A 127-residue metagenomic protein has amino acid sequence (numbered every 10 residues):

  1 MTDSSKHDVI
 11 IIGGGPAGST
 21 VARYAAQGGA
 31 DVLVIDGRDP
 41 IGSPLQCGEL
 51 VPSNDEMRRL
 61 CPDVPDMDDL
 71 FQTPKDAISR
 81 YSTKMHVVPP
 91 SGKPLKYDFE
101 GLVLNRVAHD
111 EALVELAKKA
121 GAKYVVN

Functional and structural regions predicted by a protein language model:
M1: Iron-sulfur (Fe-S) cluster-binding modules
S4-V34: N-terminal Rossmann-like FAD-binding beta1-loop-alpha1 element of flavoenzymes
D8-V9, P16, G42, F99-G101: Short, contiguous strand/loop micro-motifs
I12, G37, V126-N127: A secondary-structure boundary/capping signal
Y24, R38-M85: N-terminal FAD cofactor-binding segment of flavoenzymes
R80-N127: Conserved N-terminal helical subregion
